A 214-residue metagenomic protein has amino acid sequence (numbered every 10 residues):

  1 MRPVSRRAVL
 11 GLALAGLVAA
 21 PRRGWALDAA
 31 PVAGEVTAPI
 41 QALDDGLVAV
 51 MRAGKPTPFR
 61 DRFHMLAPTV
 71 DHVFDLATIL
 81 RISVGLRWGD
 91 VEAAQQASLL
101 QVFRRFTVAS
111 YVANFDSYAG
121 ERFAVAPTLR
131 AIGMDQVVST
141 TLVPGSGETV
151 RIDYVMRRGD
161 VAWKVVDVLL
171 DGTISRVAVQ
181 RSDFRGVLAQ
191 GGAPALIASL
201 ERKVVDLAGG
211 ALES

Functional and structural regions predicted by a protein language model:
M1-G16, W25: N-terminal secretory signal peptides and thylakoid transit peptides that target proteins across membranes
A26-E35, D45, A49, A198 (+1 more regions): Compositionally biased, proline/threonine/alanine/serine-rich low-complexity intrinsically disordered stretches
V32-Y111: Early exported N-terminus immediately downstream of N-terminal targeting peptides
Q41, G46-V48, L100, A124 (+3 more regions): Soluble periplasmic/extracytoplasmic beta-strand elements of cell-envelope proteins
V108-V150, L200-S214: Surface-exposed, charged secondary-structure patches
T149-V179: Short beta-strand edge/turn micro-motifs at domain boundaries
L169-S214: Low-complexity, intrinsically disordered terminal/linker segments enriched in charged and Gly/Pro repeats
